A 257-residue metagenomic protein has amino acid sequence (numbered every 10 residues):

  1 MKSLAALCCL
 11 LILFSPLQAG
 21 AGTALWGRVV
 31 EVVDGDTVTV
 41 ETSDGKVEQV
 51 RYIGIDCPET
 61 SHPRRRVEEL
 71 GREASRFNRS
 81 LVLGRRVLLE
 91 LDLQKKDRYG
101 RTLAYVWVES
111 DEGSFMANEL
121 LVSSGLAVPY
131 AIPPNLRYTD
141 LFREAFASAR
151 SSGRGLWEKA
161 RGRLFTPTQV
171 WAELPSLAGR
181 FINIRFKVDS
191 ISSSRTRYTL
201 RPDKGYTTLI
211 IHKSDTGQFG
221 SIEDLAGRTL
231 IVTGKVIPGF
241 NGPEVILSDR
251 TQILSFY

Functional and structural regions predicted by a protein language model:
K2-C9: Sec-dependent signal peptide recognition, specifically the positively charged N-region followed immediately by
A5, L17-Y257: Small beta-barrel nucleic-acid-binding modules, primarily SNase/OB-fold domains and secondarily Tudor-like barrels
L11-P16: Hydrophobic core
